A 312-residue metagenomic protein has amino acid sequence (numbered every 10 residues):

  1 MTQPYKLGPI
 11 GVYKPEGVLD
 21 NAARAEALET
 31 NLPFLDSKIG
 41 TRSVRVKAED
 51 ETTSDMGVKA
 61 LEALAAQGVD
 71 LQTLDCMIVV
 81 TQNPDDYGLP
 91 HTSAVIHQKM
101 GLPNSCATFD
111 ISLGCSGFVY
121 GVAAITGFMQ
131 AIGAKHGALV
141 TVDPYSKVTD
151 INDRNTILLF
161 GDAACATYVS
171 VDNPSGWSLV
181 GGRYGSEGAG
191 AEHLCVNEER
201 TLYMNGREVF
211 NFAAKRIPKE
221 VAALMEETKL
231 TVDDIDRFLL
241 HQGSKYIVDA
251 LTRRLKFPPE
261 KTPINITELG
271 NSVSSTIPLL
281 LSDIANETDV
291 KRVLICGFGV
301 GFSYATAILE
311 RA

Functional and structural regions predicted by a protein language model:
M1-D50, I151-K215, K219, F298 (+1 more regions): Condensing-enzyme catalytic core mediating Claisen C-C bond formation in acyl metabolism
R24-A25, T30, P84-A94: A structural motif shared across PLP-dependent enzymes of the aminotransferase-like
T41-R42, C76-V79, Q98-S112, V148-D150 (+1 more regions): Glycine/charged-rich beta-loop-alpha catalytic/anionic-binding loops adjacent to active sites
S54, V58, P84-D85, P90 (+3 more regions): Claisen-condensing/thiolase-fold acyl-transfer catalytic domains that form or cleave C-C bonds in fatty acid
A60-D75, K219-D236, I284-N286: Phosphate/pyrophosphate-binding loops at sites that engage ATP/ADP/AMP, CoA/4′-phosphopantetheine, polyphosphate
V80, S112, G137-D143, V169 (+1 more regions): Short beta-strand segments
Q130-G161: Flexible, glycine-rich active-site loops centered on histidine and acidic residues that chelate a metal or position
